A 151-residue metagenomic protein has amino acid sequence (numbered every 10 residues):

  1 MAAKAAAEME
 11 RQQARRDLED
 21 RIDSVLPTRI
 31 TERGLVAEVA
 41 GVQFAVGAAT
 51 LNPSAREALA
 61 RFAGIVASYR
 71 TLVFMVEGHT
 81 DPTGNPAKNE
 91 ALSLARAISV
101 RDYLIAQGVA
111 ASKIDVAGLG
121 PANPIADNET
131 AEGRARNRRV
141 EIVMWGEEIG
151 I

Functional and structural regions predicted by a protein language model:
M1-V73, W145-I151: Periplasmic peptidoglycan-binding/tethering modules of Gram-negative envelope proteins
A5-E8, Q12-R15, A49-S54, E77-I151: Periplasmic OmpA-like peptidoglycan-binding domain that tethers envelope proteins to the cell wall
